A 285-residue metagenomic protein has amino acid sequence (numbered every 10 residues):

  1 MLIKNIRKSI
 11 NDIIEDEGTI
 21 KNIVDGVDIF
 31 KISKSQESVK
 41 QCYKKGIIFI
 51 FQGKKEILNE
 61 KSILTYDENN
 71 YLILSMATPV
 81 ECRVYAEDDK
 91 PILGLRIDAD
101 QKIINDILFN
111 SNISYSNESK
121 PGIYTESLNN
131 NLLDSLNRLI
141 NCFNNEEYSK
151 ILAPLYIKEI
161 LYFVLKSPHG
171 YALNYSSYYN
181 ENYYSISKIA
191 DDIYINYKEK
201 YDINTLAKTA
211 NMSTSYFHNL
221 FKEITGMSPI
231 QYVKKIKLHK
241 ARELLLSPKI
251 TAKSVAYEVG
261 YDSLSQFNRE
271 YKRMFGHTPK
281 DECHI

Functional and structural regions predicted by a protein language model:
M1-I23, Q36, C142: A short, N-terminal "cap"/entry segment at the start of jelly-roll beta-barrel domains of the cupin/DSBH fold
T19-S116: N-terminal regulatory/effector-sensing and dimerization cores that precede helix-turn-helix DNA-binding domains
D106-E159, F163, I189-D191: Amphipathic alpha-helical segments enriched in hydrophobic/aromatic residues interleaved with Lys/Arg
S119-S127, N174-S177, N204-T205: A ubiquitous short alpha-helical element
L128-N131, S135, Y156, Y178-I189 (+2 more regions): N-terminal positioning helix adjacent to the helix-turn-helix/winged-helix DNA-binding module
N131, N145-Y148, E181, K198 (+1 more regions): Alpha-helical structural elements of signaling/regulatory helical domains
F163-P168, S176, D192-N196, K200-L238 (+2 more regions): Basic/polar phosphate-binding segments, predominantly the helix-turn-helix DNA-binding elements of transcriptional
